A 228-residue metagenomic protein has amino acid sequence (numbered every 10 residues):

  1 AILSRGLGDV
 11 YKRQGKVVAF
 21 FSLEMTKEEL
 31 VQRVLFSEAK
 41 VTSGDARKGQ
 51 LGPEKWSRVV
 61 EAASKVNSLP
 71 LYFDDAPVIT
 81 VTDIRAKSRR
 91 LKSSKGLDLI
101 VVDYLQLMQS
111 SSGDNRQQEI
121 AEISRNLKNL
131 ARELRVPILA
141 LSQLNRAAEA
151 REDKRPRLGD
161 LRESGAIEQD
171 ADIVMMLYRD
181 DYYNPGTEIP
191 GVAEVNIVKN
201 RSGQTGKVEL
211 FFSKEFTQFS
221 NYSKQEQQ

Functional and structural regions predicted by a protein language model:
A1-Y11: Single conserved hydrophobic/aromatic residue that forms the stacking wall/gate of nucleotide- or nucleobase-binding
R13-G96, S110, V208-F211: Cytosolic-facing regulatory segments adjacent to core modules
A19, L97-A140: Helical hairpin unit composed of two closely spaced alpha helices linked by a short loop
A19-F21, D74, L139, M175 (+1 more regions): Hydrophobic/aromatic beta-strand patches that form the interior of the parallel beta-sheet core in alpha/beta enzyme
E24-M25, A140-N145, D180: A short beta-strand-to-loop transition that corresponds to the Sensor-1 phosphate-sensing loop of AAA+ P-loop ATPases
T26-L30, L51-R58, A62, P77-I84 (+7 more regions): Helical mechanochemical/support elements of P-loop NTPase systems and associated helical scaffolds
T82-L99, R125-R135, R146-Q228: C-terminal regions of RecA-like/P-loop NTPase motor modules
